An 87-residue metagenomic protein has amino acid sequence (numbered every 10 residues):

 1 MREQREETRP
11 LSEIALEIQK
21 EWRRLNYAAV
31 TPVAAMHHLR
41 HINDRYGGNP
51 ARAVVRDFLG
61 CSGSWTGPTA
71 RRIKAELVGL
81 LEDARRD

Functional and structural regions predicted by a protein language model:
M1, R5, Q19, M36 (+2 more regions): General helical secondary-structure elements
R2-V33: N-terminal acidic leader/helix
E3-E6, N43-Y46, W65: A general boundary/transition motif marking the beginning of the first structured unit of a protein
I14, A28, L39-I42, S62 (+1 more regions): Low-complexity, intrinsically disordered/propeptide-like segments
I14-E17, E21, A35-H38, V54-F58 (+2 more regions): Charge-rich, solvent-exposed alpha-helical interaction surfaces
K20, R24, H41, G60-S64: General structural signal for alpha-helix termini and helix-helix connectors
V30-G48: Amphipathic alpha-helical
G48-D83, D87: Amphipathic alpha-helical packing elements
